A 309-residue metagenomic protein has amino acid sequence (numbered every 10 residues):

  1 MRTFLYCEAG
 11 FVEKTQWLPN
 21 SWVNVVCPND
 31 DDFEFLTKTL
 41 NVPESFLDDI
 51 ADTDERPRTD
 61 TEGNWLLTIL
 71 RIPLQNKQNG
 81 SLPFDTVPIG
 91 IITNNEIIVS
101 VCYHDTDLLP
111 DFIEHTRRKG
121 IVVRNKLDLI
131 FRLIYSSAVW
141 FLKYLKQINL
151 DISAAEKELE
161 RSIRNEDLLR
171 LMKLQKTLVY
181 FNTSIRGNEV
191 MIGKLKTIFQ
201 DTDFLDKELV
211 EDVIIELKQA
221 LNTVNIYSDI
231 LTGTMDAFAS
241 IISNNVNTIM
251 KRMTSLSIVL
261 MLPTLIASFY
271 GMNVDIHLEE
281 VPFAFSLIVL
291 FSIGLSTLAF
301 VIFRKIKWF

Functional and structural regions predicted by a protein language model:
M1-F204, L209-D212, E216-L221, L278 (+1 more regions): Peripheral, non-transmembrane regulatory/ligand-interaction domains of membrane transport proteins
N41, I215-F309: Hydrophobic alpha-helical transmembrane segments and their immediately adjacent juxtamembrane loops
